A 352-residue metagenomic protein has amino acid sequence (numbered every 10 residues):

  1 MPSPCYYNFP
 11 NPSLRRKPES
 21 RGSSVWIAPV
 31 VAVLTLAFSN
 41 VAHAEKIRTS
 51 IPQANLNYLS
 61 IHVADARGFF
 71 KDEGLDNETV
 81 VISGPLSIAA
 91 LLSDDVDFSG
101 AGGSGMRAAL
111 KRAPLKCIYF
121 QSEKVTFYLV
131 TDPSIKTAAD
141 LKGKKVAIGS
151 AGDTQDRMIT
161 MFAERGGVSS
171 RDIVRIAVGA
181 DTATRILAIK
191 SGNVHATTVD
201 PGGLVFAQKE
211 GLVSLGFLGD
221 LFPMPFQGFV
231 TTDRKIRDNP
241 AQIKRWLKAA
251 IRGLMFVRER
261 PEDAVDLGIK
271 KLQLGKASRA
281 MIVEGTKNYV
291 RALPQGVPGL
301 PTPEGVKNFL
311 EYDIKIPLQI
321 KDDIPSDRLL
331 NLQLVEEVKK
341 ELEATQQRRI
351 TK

Functional and structural regions predicted by a protein language model:
M1-S23: N-terminal secretory signal peptides that target proteins for export/translocation
P18-A37: A cross-taxon signal for low-complexity, glycine/charged-rich
F38-A44: Sec/Tat signal peptide C-region and signal peptidase I cleavage site
E45-D181, R185-S191, H195-P201, S214-L218 (+1 more regions): Short, glycine-/small- and polar/acidic-enriched structural segments that line small-molecule recognition paths
V63-A64, F127-K136, F226-A241, P294: A bilobed periplasmic-binding-protein/Venus flytrap-type ligand-binding module shared by bacterial periplasmic
G103-S104, R175-I176, D181-L274: Pocket-lining segment of extracytoplasmic ligand-binding domains
D238-D322: Secondary-structure end/capping motifs
L310-K352: Conserved C-terminal helix/tail region of periplasmic/extracytoplasmic solute-binding proteins
